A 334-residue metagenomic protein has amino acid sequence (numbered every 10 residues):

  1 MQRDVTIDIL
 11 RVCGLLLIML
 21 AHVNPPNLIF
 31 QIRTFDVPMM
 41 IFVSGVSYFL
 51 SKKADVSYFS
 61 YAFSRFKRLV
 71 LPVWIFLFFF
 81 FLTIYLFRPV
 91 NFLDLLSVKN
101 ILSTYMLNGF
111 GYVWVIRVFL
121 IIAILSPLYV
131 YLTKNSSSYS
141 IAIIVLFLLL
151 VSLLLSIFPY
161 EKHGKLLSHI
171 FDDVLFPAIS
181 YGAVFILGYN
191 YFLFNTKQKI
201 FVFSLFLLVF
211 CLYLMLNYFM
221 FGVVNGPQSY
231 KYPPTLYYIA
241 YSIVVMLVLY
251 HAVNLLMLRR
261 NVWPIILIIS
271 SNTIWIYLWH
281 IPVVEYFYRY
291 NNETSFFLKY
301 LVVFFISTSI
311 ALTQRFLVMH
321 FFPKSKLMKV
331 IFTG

Functional and structural regions predicted by a protein language model:
R3-D4, K53-S64, Y129-S140, Y191-F203 (+3 more regions): Membrane-interface helix-boundary motifs at transmembrane edges
V5-K52, L69-F78: Functionally critical transmembrane alpha-helices in membrane proteins and complexes, commonly lining
L16-V23, V145-Y160, F206-M220, I276-Y286: Aromatic-anchored segments of alpha-helical transmembrane domains
Q31-R33, I84-R88, L96-T196, F287: Hydrophobic alpha-helical segments with transmembrane-like composition
T34-P38, K52-G111, R117-I122, I268-Y277 (+1 more regions): Transmembrane alpha-helical segments and their boundary/interface "anchor" motifs in multi-pass integral membrane
F35-V43, V113-I124, V174-L187, Y232-V244 (+5 more regions): Membrane-embedded alpha-helical segments of multi-pass membrane proteins, especially the transmembrane helices
T196-L267, S271-N272: Alpha-helical transmembrane segments and terminal signal-anchor/GPI-anchor hydrophobic tails, characterized by long
V253-T273, L278-G334: C-terminal "closing" transmembrane helix and its immediate cytosolic amphipathic cap in multi-pass membrane proteins
